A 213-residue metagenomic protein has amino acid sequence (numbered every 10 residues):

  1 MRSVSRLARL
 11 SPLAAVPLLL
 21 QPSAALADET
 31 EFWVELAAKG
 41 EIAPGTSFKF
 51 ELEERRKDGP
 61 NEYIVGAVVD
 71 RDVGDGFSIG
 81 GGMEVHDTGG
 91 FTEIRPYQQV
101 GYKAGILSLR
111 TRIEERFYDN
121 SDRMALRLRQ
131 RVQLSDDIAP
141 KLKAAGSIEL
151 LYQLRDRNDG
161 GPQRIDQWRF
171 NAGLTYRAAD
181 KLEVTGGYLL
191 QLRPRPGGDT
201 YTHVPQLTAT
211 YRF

Functional and structural regions predicted by a protein language model:
R2-P12: Bacterial N-terminal signal peptides that target proteins for export
A25-G45, P205, R212: Outer-membrane beta-barrel initiation region
L26-F32, E53-Y63, H86-I94, Y118-L126 (+2 more regions): Solvent-exposed loop/turn segments connecting transmembrane beta-strands in outer-membrane beta-barrel proteins
F32-L36, F48, Y63-A67, I94-Q98 (+3 more regions): Hydrophobic, lipid-facing positions within transmembrane beta-strands of outer-membrane proteins
E41, G105-D199, V204, T208-F213: Outer-membrane beta-barrel transmembrane domain signature
N61-A104, S108: Hydrophobic/aromatic-rich structural module bridging two neighboring secondary-structure elements via a short loop
